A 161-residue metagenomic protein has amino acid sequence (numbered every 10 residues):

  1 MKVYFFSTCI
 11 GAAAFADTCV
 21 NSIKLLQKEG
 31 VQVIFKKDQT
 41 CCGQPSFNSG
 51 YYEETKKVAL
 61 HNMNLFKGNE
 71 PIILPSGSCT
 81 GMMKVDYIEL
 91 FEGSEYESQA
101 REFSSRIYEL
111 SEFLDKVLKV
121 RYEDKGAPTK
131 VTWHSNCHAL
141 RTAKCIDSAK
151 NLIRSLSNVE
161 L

Functional and structural regions predicted by a protein language model:
M1-L161: Iron-sulfur cluster-binding electron-transfer modules in prokaryotic oxidoreductases
